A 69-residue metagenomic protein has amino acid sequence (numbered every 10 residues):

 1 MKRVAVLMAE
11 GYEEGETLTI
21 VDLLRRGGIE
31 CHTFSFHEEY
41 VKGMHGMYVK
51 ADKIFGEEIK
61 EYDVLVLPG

Functional and structural regions predicted by a protein language model:
M1-G69: Extended, subdomain-level signal for the structured scaffold at the beginning of enzyme domains
